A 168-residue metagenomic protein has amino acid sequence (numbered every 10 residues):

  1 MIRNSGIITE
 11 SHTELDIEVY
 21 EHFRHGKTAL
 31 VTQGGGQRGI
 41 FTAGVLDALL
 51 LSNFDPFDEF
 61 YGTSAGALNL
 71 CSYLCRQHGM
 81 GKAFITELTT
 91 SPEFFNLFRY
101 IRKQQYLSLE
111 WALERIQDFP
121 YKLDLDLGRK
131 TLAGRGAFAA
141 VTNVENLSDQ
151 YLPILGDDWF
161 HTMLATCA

Functional and structural regions predicted by a protein language model:
M1-Y61, S72-A168: Patatin-like phospholipase
G62, G66: Gly/Ala-rich beta-loop-alpha elbow adjacent to hydrolase catalytic centers
